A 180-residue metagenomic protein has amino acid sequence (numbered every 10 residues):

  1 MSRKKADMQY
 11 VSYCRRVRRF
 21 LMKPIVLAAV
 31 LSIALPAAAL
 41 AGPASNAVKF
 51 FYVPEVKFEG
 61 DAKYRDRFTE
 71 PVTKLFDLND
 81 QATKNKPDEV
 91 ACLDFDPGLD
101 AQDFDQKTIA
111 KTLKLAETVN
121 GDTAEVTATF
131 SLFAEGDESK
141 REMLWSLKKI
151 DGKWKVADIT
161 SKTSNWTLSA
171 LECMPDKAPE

Functional and structural regions predicted by a protein language model:
K4, Q9, R18-V26: Positively charged n-region of N-terminal signal peptides that target proteins for export
L21, L35-A41: Sec/Tat signal peptide C-region and signal peptidase I cleavage site
A28-P36: Bacterial N-terminal signal peptides
G42-K63: Short, aromatic-enriched amphipathic alpha-helices that serve as compact interaction elements
F76-G136: Surface-exposed, charged secondary-structure patches
K114-L115, M143-K148: Hydrophobic/aromatic beta-strand elements that line small-molecule binding cavities or substrate pockets in beta-rich
V119-E142, A157-E180: Low-complexity, intrinsically disordered terminal/linker segments enriched in charged and Gly/Pro repeats
